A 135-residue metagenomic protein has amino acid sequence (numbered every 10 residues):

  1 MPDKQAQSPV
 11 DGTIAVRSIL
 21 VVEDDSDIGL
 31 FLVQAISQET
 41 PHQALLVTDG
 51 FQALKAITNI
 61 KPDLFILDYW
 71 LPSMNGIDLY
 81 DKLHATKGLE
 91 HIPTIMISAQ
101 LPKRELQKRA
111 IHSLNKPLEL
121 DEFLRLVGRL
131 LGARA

Functional and structural regions predicted by a protein language model:
M1-L20, E119-A135: Non-catalytic signal-transmission and effector/linker regions of two-component phosphorelay proteins
D25-L45: Two-component/phosphorelay signaling modules centered on CheY-like receiver
L46-L64: Acidic, metal-coordinating helix/loop segments flanking the phosphotransfer/catalytic sites of two-component signaling
D49, N75-D81: Acidic catalytic/metal-coordinating carboxylates
D68: Active-site residues of response regulator receiver
P72, E90: The feature encodes the CheY-like receiver
D78, A99-K116, D121-R125: Alpha4 helix (beta4-alpha4-beta5 surface) of REC/receiver domains from two-component response regulators
I95-I97: Hydrophobic/aromatic residues positioned on beta-strands within the core alpha/beta folds
